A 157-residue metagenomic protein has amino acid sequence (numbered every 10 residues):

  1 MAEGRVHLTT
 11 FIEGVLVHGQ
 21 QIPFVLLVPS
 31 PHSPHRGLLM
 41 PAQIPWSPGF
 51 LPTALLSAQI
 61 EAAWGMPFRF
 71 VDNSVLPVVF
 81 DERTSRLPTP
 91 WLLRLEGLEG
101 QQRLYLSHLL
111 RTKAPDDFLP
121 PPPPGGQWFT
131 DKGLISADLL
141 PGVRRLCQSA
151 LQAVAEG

Functional and structural regions predicted by a protein language model:
M1-V15: Acidic, metal-coordinating catalytic segment for phosphate/diphosphate chemistry, firing primarily on the Nudix
T10, G14, I60, W91 (+1 more regions): A structural signal for short, well-ordered beta-strand segments
V15-G19, E96: A generic structural motif
G19, W64, K132-G133, D138 (+1 more regions): A structural signal for the main folded, soluble domain(s) of proteins
Q20-V71, L76-F80: Conserved Nudix-box catalytic region and its N-terminal flanking loop in Nudix hydrolases and closely related
V78-F118, Q127, K132, S149-A150 (+1 more regions): Active-site-adjacent beta-strand/loop module that shapes the phosphate/pyrophosphate-binding cleft
D117-P124, A137-G142: Short, charged, solvent-exposed linker or helix-capping segments at domain edges/interfaces that act as flexible hinges
D138-G157: Charged phosphate-binding loop/patch that engages nucleotide di/tri-phosphates or the phosphate backbone of nucleic
